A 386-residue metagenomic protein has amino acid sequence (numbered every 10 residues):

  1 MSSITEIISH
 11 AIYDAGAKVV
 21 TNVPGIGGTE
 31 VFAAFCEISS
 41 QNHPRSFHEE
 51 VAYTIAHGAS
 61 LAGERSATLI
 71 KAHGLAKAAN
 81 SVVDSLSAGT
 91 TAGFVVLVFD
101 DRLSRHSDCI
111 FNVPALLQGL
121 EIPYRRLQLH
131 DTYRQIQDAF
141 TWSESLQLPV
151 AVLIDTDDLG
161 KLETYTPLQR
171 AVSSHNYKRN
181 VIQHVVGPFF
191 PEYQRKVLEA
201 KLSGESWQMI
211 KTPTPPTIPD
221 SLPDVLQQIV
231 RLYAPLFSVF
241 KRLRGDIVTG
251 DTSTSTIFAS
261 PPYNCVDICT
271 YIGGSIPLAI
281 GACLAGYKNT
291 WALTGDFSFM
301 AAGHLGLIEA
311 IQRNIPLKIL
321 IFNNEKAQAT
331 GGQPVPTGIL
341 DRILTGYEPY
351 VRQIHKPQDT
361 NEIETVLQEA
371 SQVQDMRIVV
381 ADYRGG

Functional and structural regions predicted by a protein language model:
M1, T5, P24-G28, E49 (+13 more regions): Generic structural signal for well-ordered, non-membrane alpha-helical segments in soluble metabolic enzymes
M1-K18, P123-T254, I354-G386: Flexible, low-complexity linker and terminal segments
G16-V20, Q41-N42, I247, V266: Short active-site oxyanion
A17, G245, Y287, I315 (+1 more regions): A structural motif
I26-S104, F111, P123-R125, D131-E144 (+1 more regions): Thiamine diphosphate
G28, L75, G89-T91, F99-G119 (+3 more regions): Thiamine diphosphate
F111-P114, P167-R170, P262-V266, I308 (+1 more regions): Short secondary-structure boundary/capping segments
Q169-R179, D267-G274, V335-Y347: Acidic, Ser/Thr-rich peripheral helices and adjacent loops at domain boundaries
